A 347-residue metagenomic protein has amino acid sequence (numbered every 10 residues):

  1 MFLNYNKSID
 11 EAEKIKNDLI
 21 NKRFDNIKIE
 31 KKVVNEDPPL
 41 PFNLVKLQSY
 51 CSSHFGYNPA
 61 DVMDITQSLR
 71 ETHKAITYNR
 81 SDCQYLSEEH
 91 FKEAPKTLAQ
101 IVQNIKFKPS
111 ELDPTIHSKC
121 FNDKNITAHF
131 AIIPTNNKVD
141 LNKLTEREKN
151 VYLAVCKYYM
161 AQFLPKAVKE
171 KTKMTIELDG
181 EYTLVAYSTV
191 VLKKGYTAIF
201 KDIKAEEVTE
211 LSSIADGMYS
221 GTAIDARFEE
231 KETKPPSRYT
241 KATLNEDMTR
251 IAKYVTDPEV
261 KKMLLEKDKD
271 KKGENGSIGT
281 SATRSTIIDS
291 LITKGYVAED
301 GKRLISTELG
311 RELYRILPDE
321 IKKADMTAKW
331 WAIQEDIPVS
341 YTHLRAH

Functional and structural regions predicted by a protein language model:
M1-E71, Q103-N104, D123, L141-I278: Long, highly charged, low-complexity internal segments
D37-F42, D64-A75, I116-T135, T286 (+2 more regions): Core structural elements
V45, A60, T72, Y78-S81 (+8 more regions): Generic beta-strand/beta-sheet core signal
Y57-T115, S306: Extended, well-ordered alpha-helical scaffold/bundle regions in very large, multi-domain proteins
S68, S87-E88, P114-S118, V168-E181 (+1 more regions): A glycine-rich phosphate-binding loop feature that marks nucleotide/adenosyl-phosphate handling sites
R80-L98, A282, T286-S290, K294 (+1 more regions): Accessory beta->alpha helical hairpin/"wing" motif in late/C-terminal subdomains of nucleic-acid enzymes
A99-I105, E312-Q334: Short, amphipathic alpha-helical interaction segments positioned at domain boundaries
T342-H347: Conserved small/polar residues in nucleotide/adenosyl-binding loops
